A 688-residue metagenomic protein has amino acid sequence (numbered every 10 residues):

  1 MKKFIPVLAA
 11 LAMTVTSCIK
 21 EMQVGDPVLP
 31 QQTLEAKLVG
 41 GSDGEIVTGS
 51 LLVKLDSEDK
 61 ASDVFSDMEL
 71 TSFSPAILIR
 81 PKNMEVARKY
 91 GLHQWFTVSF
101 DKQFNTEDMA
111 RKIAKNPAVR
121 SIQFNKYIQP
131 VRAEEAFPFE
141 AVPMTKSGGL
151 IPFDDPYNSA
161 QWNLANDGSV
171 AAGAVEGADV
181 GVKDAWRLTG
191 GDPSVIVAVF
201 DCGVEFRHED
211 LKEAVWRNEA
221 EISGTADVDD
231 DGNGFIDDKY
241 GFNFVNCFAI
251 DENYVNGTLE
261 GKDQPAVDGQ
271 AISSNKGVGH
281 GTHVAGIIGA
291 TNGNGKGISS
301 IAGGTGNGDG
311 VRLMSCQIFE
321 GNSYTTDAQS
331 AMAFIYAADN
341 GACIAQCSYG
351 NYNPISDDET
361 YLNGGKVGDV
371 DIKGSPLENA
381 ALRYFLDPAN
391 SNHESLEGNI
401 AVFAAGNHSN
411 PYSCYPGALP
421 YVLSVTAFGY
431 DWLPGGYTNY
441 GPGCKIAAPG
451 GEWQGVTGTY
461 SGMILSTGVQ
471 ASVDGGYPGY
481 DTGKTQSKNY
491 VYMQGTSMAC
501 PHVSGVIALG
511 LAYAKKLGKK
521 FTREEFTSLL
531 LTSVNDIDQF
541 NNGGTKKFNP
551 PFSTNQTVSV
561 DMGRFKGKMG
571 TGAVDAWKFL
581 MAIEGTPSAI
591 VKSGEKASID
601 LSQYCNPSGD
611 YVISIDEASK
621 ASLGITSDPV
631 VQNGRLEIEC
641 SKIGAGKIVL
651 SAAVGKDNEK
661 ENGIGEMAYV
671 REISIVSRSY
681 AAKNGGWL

Functional and structural regions predicted by a protein language model:
I19-M22, R187, G191-P193, Q270-T282 (+5 more regions): Substrate-binding/access-modulating region of protease and related hydrolase catalytic domains
I19-Q161, I335: Primarily auto-inhibitory N-terminal propeptides
E35-G41, M109, F153-V199, R207-R217 (+5 more regions): N-terminal domain-start motif of subtilase-like serine proteases
K82-K89, A114-I196, V204-D210, F248 (+2 more regions): Protease zymogen maturation seam
G177-N253, H283, I287, A345: Acidic-leg catalytic submotif of subtilisin-like serine proteases
F242, C247-Q264, Y430-S497: Catalytic-core environment of secreted peptidases
A285-G289, C316-F319, C343, C347 (+1 more regions): Hydrolase catalytic cores
A342-Y349, G398, A514-V612, N684-L688: C-terminal subdomain of the subtilisin-like protease fold in secreted/lumenal serine endopeptidases
